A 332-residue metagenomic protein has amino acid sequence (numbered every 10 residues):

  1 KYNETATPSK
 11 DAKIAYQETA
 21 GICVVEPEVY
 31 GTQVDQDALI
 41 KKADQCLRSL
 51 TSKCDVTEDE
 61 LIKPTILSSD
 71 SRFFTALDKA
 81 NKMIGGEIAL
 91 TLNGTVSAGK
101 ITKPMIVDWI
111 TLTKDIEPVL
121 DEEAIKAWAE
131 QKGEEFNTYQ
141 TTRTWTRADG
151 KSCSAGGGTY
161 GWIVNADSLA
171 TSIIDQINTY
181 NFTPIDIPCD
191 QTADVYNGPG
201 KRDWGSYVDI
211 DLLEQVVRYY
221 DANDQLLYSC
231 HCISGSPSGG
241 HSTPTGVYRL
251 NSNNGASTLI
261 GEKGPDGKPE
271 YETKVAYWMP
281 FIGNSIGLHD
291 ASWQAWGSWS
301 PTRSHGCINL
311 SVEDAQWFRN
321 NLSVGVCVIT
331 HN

Functional and structural regions predicted by a protein language model:
K1-T273, W293, L322-V324, I329-N332: Surface-exposed, secretory/extracytoplasmic low-complexity segments enriched in Ser/Thr/Asn/Gly/Pro
Y277-F281, S285-N321, C327-I329: Active-site scaffold segments
